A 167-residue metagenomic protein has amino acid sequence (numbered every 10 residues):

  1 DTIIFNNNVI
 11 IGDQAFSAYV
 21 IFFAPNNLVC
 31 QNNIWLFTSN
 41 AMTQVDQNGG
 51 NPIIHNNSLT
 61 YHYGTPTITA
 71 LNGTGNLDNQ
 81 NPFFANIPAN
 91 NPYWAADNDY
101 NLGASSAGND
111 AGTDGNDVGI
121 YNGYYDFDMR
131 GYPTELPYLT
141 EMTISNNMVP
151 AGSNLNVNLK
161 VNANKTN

Functional and structural regions predicted by a protein language model:
D1-A96: Predominantly extracellular beta-rich ligand-binding scaffolds that present long acidic/polar faces for carbohydrate
F5, I34, F84, L102 (+3 more regions): Generic hydrophobic secondary-structure signal
N26, N51, N101, G152-S153: A broadly tuned, weak detector of single residues within folded domains
F37, H62, G112-T113, A163: Generic short alpha-helical hydrophobic face used as a protein-protein interaction/packing hotspot
G73-Y132: C-terminal accessory segments
N116-L155, N162-T166: Short, compositionally biased P/S/T/A/G/V-rich stretches that sit at domain boundaries
